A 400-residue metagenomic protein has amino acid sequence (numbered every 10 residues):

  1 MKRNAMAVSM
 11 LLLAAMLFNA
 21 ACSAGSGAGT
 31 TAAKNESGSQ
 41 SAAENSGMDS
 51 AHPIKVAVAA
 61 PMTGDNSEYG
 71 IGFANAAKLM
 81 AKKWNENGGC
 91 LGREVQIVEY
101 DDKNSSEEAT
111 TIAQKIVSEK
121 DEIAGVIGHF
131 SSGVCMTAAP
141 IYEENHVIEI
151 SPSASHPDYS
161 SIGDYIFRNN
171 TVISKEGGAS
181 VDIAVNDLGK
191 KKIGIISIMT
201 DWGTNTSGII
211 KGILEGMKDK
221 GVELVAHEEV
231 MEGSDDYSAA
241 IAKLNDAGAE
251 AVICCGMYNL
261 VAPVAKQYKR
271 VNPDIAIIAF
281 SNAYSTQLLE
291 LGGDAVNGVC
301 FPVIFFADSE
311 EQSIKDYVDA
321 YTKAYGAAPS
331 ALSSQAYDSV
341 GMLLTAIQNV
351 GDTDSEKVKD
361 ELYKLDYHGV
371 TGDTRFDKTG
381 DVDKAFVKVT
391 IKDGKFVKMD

Functional and structural regions predicted by a protein language model:
M1-A7, L11-L12: Positively charged n-region of N-terminal signal peptides that target proteins for export
K2-N4, S23-D400: Extracytosolic ligand-binding ectodomains
L11-A14, M399-D400: In a subset of proteins, long, contiguous C-terminal domains/tails are tracked
F18-A21: C-terminal motif of bacterial Sec signal peptides marking the signal peptidase cleavage site
